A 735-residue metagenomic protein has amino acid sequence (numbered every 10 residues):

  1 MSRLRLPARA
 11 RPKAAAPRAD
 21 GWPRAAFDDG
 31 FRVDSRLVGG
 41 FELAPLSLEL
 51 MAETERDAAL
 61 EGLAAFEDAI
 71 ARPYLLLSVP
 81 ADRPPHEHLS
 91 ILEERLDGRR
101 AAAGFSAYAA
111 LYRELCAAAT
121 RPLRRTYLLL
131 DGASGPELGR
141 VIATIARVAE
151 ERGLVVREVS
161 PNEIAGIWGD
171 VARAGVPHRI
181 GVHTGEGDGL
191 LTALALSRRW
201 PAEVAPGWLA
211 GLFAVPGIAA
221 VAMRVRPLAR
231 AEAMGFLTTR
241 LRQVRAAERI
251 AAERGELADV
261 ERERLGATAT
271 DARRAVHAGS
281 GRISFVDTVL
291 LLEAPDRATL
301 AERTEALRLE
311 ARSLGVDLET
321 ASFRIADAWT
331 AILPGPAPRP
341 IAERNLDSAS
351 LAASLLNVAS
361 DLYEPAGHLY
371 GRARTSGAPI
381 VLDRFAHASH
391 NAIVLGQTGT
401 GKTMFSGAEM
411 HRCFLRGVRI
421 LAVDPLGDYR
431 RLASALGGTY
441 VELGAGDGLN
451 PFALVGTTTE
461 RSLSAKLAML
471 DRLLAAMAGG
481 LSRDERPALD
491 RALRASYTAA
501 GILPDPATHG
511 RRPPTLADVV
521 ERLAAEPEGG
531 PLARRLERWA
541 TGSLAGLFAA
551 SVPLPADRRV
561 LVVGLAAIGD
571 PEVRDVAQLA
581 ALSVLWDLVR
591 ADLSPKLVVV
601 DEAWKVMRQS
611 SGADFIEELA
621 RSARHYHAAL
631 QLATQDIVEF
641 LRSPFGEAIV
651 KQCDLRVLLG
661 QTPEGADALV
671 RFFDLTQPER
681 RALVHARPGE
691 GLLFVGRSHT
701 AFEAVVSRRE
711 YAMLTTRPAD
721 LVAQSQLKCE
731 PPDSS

Functional and structural regions predicted by a protein language model:
M1-V358: Extended, folded cores of ATP/NTP-driven motor/assembly subunits in large transport and secretion machines
F31, F41, E53-A71, F213 (+9 more regions): P-loop NTPase motor domains
P45-L48, A81-P84, L426-D428, G446-G448 (+8 more regions): Conserved nucleotide-binding/hydrolysis micro-motifs of P-loop NTPases
E114-A117, A146-R147, P161, A392 (+2 more regions): P-loop NTPase motor core of the ASCE superfamily
E293, A321, G371-A373, L382-F385 (+10 more regions): Generic beta-strand/beta-sheet core signal
A378, A386-A392, R559: Pre-Walker A (Motif I) flank of P-loop NTPase domains
H387-E409: Glycine-rich phosphate-binding P-loop
T403-A453: Walker A/P-loop NTP-binding active-site region of P-loop NTPases, recognizing the glycine-rich GxxxxGKT/S
